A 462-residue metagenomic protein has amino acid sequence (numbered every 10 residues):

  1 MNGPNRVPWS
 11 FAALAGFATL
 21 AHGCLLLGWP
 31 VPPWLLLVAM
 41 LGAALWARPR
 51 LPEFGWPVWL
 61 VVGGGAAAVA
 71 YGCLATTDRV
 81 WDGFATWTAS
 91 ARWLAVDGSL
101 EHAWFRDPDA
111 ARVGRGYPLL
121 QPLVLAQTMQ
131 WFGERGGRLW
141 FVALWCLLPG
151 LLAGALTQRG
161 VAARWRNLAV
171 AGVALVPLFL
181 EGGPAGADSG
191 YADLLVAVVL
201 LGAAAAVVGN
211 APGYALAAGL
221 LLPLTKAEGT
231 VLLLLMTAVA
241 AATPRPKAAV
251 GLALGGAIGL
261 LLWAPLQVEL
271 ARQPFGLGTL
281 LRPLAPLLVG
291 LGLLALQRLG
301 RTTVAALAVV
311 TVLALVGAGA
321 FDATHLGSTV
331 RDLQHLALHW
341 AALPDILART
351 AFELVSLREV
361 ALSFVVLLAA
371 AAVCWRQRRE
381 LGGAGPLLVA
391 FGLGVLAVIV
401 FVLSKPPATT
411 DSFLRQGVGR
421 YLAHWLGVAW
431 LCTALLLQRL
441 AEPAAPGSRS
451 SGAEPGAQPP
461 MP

Functional and structural regions predicted by a protein language model:
M1-F54, L261-G278, Q438: Membrane-embedded, hydrophobic transmembrane alpha-helices
L14-A18, V62-G65, F141-V207, A215-P223: Membrane-embedded helix bundles of polyisoprenyl
H22, A206, P212-A227, L233-A238 (+1 more regions): Membrane-interface alpha helices of multi-pass inner-membrane proteins
W34-L36, A215-A217, E228-A240, G251-A253 (+1 more regions): Transmembrane-embedded, aromatic-rich helix segments that form part of the hydrophobic channel/pocket engaging
T76-S90, V96-V124: Extracytoplasmic catalytic/substrate-binding loops of multi-pass membrane glycan-assembly enzymes
L119-L123, W131-L147: Loop-to-helix entry region of an early transmembrane alpha helix in multi-pass inner-membrane enzymes
W145-Q158, T237, L287-V304, V360-V389: Hydrophobic, aromatic-rich transmembrane alpha-helices and their immediate juxtamembrane boundary segments
W165-P177, V304-L315, L381-A408: Transmembrane alpha-helix segments characteristic of polytopic inner-membrane glycan-assembly/cell-envelope
